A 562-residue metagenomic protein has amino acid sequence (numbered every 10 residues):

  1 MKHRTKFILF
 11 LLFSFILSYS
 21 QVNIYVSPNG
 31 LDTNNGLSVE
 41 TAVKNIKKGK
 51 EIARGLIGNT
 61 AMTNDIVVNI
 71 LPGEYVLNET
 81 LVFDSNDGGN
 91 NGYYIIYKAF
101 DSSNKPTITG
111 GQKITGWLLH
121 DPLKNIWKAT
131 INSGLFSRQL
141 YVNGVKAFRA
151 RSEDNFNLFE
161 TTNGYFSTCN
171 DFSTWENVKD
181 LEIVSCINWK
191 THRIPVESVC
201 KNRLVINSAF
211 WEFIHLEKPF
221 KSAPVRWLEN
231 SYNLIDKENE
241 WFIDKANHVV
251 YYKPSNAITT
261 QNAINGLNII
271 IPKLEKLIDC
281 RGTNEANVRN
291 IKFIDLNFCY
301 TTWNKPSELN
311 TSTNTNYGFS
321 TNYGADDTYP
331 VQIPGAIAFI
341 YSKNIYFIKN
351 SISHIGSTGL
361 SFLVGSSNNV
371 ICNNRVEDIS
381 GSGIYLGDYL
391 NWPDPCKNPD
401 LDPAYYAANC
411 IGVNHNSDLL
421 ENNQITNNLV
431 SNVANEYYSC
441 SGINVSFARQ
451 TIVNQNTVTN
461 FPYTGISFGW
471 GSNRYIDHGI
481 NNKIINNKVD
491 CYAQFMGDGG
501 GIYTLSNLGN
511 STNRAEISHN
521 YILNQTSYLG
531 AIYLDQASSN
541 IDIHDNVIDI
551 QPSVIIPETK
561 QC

Functional and structural regions predicted by a protein language model:
M1-V22: Bacterial Sec-dependent N-terminal signal peptides
V22, N64-I66, G73, E79 (+20 more regions): The right-handed parallel beta-helix/beta-solenoid scaffold, focusing on the short coil/turn and N-cap positions
Y25-Y341, Y346, W392-N414: Extracellular polysaccharide-degrading/modifying enzymes targeting complex plant/algal/animal polysaccharides
N59-D65, N90-G92, E436-Y438, H478 (+1 more regions): Short helix-terminating capping/connector loops at secondary-structure junctions
N69, V76, V82, I96-K98 (+22 more regions): Extracellular beta-strand solenoid repeats
G73, N86, S102, K113 (+13 more regions): An acidic- and aromatic-residue-enriched active-site/binding cleft used to recognize and process polar
D121-K128, P272-R281, L309-N314, G318-A338 (+8 more regions): Extracellular beta-strand/beta-solenoid scaffold signature
R289-Y300, Y323, K343-S357, S366-G381 (+6 more regions): Right-handed parallel beta-helix
